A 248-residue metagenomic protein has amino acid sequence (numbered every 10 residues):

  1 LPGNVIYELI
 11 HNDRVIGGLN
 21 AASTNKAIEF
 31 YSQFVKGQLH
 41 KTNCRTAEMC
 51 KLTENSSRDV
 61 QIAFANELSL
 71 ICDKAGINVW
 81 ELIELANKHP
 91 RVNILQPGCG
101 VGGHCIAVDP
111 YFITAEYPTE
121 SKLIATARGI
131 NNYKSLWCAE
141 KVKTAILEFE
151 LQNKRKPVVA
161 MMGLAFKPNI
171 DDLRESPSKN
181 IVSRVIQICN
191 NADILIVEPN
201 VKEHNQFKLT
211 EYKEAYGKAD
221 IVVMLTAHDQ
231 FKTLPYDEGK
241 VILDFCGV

Functional and structural regions predicted by a protein language model:
L1-V248: Structural/interface elements that position substrates and couple domains in central-metabolism enzymes
